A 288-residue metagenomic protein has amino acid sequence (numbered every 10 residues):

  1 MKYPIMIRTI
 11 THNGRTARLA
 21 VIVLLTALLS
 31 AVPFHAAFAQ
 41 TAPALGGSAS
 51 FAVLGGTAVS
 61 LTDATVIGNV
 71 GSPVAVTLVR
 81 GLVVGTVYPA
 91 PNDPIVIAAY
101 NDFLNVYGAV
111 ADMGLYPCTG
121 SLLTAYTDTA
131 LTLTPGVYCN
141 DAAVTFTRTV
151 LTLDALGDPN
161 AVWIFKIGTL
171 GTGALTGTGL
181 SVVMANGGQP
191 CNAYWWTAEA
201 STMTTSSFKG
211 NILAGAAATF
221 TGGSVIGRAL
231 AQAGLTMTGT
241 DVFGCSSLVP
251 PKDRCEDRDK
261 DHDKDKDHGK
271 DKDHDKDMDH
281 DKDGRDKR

Functional and structural regions predicted by a protein language model:
M1-R15: N-terminal secretory signal peptides that target proteins for export/translocation
R8-T11, A31, G188-Q189: Intrinsically disordered, low-complexity regions enriched in Ser/Pro/Gly/Gln/His and often acidic
T11-G14, L25-A27, A36: N-terminal regions of proteins, emphasizing targeting and processing segments when present
A20-V32: Bacterial N-terminal signal peptides
A37-K252: Solvent-exposed adhesion/ligand-recognition segments of exported proteins
F243-R288: Extracellular Ser/Thr- and Pro-rich, acidic-biased low-complexity repeat/linker "stalks"
